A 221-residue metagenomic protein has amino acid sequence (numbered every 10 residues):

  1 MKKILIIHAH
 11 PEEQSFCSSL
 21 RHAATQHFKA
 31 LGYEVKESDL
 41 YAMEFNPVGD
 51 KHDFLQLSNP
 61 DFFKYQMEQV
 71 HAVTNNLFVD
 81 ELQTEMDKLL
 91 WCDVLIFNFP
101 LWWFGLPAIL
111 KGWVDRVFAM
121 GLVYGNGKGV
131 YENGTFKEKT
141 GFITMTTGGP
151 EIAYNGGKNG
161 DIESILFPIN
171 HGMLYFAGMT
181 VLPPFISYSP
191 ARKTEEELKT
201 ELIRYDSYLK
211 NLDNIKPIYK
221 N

Functional and structural regions predicted by a protein language model:
M1, G32-E34, E138, G178-V181: A generic structural signal for alpha->beta connector loops
M1-F99, F104-V123, T200-N221: N-terminal beta1-alpha1-beta2 submodule of the flavodoxin-like/Rossmannoid cofactor-binding fold
L5-I7, K36-S38, F142-T144, L182-F185: Hydrophobic/aromatic beta-strand patches that form the interior of the parallel beta-sheet core in alpha/beta enzyme
E12, M43, G149, P190-R192: Surface-exposed, flexible loop/turn segments at secondary-structure boundaries
L90, A108, F136, M179-T180: Structured loop/turn residues at beta-strand edges in well-structured enzyme cores
M120, Y124, M179-L182: Short, structured loop/turn "capping" segments at alpha-beta junctions
Y124-F176: Short, glycine-/small-residue-rich phosphate/pyrophosphate-handling segment
A153-N221: Glycine-rich phosphate/pyrophosphate-binding loop and the adjoining helix
